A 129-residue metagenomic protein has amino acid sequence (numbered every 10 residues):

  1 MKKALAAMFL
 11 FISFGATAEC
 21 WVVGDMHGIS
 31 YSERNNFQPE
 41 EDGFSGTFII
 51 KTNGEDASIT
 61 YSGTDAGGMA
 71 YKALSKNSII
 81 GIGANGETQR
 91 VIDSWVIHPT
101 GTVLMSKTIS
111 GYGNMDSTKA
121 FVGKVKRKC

Functional and structural regions predicted by a protein language model:
M1-A4: Positively charged n-region of N-terminal signal peptides that target proteins for export
S13-G15: N-terminal signal peptide c-region/cleavage motif recognized by signal peptidases
E19-S58, Q89-R90, S94-I97: Short, solvent-exposed loop/hinge segments that bridge or flank secondary-structure elements
D25-H27, S75, N85, I109: A mature extracytoplasmic/lumenal domain signature
Q38-P39, S110-C129: Edge beta-strand at a domain terminus
G43-S45, G67, E87-S94, M105-K107 (+1 more regions): Short, surface-exposed coil-to-beta transition loops
T52-P99: Contiguous, well-ordered beta-strand patches that form the walls/edges of small beta-barrel/beta-sandwich domains
T100-N114: Low-complexity, intrinsically disordered Gly/Pro/Thr-rich segments
